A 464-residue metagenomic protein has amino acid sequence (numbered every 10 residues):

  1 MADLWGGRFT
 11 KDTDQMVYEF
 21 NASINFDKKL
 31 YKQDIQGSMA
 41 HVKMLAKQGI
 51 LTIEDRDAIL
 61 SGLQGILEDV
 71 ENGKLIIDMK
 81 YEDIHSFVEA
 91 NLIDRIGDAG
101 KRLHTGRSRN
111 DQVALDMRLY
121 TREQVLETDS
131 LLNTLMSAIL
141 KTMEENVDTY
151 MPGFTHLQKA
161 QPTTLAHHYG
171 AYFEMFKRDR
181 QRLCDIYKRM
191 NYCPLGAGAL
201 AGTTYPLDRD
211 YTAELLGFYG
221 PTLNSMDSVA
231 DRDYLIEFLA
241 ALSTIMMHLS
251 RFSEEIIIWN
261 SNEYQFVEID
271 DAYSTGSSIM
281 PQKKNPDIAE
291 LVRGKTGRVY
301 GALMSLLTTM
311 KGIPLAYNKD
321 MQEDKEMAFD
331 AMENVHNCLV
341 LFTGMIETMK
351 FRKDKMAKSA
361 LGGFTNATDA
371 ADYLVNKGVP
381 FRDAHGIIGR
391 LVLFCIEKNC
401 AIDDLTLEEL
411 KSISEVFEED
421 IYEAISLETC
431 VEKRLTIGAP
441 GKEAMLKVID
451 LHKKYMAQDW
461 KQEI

Functional and structural regions predicted by a protein language model:
M1-G202, L207-E214, G220, T275-G276 (+7 more regions): A helix-coil-helix interface module used to build multimeric assemblies and to scaffold catalytic/cofactor sites
A2-G37, D98-A99, M280-I464: Glycine-rich cofactor/substrate-binding loops
H41, G62-D69, N91, R95 (+15 more regions): Generic, well-ordered alpha-helical scaffold segments in large soluble proteins
H41-L51, H167, I236-T244, D369-G378: Short, well-ordered beta-strand elements within core beta-sheets of diverse protein domains
L51, L75, Y264-Q265, P380 (+1 more regions): Conserved hydrophobic residue
H104, R109-Q112, H156-T163, H167 (+8 more regions): Alpha-helix capping and helix-loop boundary segments enriched in small/acidic/polar residues
R118, R122-D129, N133, A166 (+9 more regions): Short amphipathic alpha-helical segments with heptad-repeat character
G217-T308: Acidic, glycine-rich loop-and-beta core segments that form the ion-binding/anion-interacting portion of active sites
